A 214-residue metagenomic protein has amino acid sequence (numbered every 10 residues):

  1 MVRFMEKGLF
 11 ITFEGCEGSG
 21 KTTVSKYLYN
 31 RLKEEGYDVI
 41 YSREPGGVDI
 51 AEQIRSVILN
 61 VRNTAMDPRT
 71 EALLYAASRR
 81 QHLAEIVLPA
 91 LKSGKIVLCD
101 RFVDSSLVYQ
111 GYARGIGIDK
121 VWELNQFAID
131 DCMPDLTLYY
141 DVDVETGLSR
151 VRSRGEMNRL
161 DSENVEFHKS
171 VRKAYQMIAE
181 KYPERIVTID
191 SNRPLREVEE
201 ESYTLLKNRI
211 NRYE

Functional and structural regions predicted by a protein language model:
V2-F4, Y27-Y29, E145-E214: NTP-dependent small-molecule kinase module
F10: Walker A (P-loop) ATP-phosphate-binding motif of ABC ATPase nucleotide-binding domains
F13: Hydrophobic anchor at the beta1->P-loop junction of P-loop NTPases
G18: Walker A (P-loop) phosphate-binding loop of P-loop NTPases
K21: Conserved lysine of the Walker
V24: Hydrophobic positions on the alpha1 helix immediately C-terminal to the Walker A/P-loop
E35-I129: ATP-dependent small-molecule kinase phosphotransfer cores that center on conserved nucleotide phosphate-binding segments
R101, S105-K173: A glycine- and Lys/Arg-enriched "phosphate-lid" helix/loop adjacent to the NTP-binding pocket of small-molecule kinases
